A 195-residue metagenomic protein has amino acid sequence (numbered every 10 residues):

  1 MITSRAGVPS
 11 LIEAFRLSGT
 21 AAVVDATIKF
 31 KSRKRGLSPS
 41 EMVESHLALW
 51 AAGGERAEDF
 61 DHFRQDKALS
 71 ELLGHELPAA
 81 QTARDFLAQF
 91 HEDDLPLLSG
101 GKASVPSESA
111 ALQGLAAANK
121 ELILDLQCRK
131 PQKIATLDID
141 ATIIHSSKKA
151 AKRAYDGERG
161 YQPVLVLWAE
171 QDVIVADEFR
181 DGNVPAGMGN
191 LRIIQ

Functional and structural regions predicted by a protein language model:
M1-Q195: Dynamic "connector" segments at or just before major functional cores
